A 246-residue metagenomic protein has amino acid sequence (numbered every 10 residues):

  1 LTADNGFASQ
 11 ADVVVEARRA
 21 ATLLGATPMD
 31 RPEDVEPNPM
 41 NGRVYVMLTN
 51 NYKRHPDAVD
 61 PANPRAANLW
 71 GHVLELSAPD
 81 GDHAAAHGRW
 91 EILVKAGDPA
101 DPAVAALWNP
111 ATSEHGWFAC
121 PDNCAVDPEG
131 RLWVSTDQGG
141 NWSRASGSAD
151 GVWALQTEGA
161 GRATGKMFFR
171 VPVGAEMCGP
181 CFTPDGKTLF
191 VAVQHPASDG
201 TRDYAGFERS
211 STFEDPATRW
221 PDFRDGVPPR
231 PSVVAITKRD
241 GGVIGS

Functional and structural regions predicted by a protein language model:
L1-S246: Sequence/structural signature of beta-propeller domains
